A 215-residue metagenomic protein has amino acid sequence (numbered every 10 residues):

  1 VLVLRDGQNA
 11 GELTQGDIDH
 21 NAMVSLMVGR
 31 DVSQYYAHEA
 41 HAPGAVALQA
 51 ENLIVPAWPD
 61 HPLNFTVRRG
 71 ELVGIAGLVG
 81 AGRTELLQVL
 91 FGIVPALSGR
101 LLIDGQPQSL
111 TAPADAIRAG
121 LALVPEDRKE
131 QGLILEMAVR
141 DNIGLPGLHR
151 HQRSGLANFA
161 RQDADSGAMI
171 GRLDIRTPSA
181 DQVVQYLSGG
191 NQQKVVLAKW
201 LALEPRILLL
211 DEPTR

Functional and structural regions predicted by a protein language model:
V1-R215: Glycine-rich phosphate-binding loops of nucleotide-dependent enzymes
